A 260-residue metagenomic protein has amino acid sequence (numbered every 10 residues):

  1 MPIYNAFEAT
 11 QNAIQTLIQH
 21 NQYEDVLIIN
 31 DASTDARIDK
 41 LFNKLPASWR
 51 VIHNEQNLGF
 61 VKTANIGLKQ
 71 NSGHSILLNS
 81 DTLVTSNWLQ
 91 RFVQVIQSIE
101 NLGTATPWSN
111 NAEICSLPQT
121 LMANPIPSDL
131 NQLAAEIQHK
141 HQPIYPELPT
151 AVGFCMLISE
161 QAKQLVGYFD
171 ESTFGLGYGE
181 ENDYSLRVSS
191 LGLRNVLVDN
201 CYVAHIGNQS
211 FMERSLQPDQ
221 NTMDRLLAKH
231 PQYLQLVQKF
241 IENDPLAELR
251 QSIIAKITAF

Functional and structural regions predicted by a protein language model:
Q15-E24: Short, acidic, metal-binding catalytic loop of nucleotide-sugar glycosyltransferases
N30-D39, Q56: A conserved acidic beta->alpha catalytic loop
N54-N71: Glycine-rich, basic loop-to-helix element that forms the pyrophosphate-binding segment of sugar-nucleotide handling
S72-L83: Short beta-strand-to-loop acidic/aromatic patch adjacent to the donor-nucleotide binding site
S86-A123: Conserved donor NDP-sugar-binding/catalytic core segment of glycosyltransferases
F92, P149-G167, S172-Y202: A short, conserved alpha-helix in the catalytic core of glycosyltransferases
E113, S185-F260: Active-site-adjacent helix/loop segment of glycosyltransferases that harbors family-specific signature motifs
N124-P127, L133-Q161: A recurrent flexible, glycine/aromatic-enriched loop bordering the glycosyltransferase active site that acts as
